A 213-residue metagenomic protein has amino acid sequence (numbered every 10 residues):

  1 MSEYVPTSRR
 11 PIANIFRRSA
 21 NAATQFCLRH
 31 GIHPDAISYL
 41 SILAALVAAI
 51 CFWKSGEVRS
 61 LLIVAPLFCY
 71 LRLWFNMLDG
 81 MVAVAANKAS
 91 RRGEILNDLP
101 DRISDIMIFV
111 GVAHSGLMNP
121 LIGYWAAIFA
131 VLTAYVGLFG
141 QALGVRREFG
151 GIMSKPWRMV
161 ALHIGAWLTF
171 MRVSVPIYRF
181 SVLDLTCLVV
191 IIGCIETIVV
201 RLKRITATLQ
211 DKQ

Functional and structural regions predicted by a protein language model:
M1-P66, I108-Q213: Hydrophobic alpha-helical transmembrane segments
L67-V110, V136-G140, I195-T206: Acidic (Asp/Glu-rich) catalytic motifs at the cytosolic membrane interface
